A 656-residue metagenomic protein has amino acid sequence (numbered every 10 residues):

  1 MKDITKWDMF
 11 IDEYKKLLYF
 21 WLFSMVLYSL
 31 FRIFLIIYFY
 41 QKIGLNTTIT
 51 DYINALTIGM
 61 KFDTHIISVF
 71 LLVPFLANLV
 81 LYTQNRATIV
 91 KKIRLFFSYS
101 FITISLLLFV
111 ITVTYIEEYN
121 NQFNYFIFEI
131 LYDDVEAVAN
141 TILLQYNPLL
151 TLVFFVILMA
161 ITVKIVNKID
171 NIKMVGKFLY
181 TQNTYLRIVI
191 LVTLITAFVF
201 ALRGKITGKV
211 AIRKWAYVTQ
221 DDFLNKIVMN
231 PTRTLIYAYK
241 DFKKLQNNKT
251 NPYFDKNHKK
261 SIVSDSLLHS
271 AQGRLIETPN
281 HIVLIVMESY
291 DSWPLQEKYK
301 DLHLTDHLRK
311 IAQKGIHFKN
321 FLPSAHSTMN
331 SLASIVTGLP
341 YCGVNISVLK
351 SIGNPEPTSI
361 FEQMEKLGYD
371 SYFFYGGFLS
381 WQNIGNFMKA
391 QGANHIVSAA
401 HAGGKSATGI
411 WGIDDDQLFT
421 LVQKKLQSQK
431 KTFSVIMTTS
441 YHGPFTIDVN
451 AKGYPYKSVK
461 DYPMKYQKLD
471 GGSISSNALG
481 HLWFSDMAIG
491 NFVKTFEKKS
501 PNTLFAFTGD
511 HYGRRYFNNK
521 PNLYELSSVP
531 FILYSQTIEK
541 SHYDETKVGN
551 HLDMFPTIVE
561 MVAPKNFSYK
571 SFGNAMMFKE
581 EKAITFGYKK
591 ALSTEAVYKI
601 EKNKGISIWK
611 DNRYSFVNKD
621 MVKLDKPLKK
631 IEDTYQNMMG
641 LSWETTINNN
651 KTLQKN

Functional and structural regions predicted by a protein language model:
K2-P231, I236-Y237, D241-K244: Transmembrane and membrane-interface helices of multi-pass, inner-membrane envelope-modifying transferases
F10, V166, Y253-D255, M364: Extended hydrophobic/Leu-rich segments
L17-L18, Y38-F62, A139, G176-Y185 (+4 more regions): Short secondary-structure boundary segments
M60, K243-N247, P444, F567: Proline-centered turn/helix-capping motifs that create local helix->coil transitions or kinks
T88-K92, N247-N257, V348-I352, F572-N574: Short alpha-helical "patches" and their helix-cap loops
L95, I165-M174, N257-Q272: Short, intrinsically disordered, low-complexity segments enriched in Ser/Thr and Pro
Y217-D221, V228-A271, T278, Q313 (+1 more regions): The feature marks either
K259-N656: Solvent-exposed soluble domains appended to multi-pass membrane proteins
